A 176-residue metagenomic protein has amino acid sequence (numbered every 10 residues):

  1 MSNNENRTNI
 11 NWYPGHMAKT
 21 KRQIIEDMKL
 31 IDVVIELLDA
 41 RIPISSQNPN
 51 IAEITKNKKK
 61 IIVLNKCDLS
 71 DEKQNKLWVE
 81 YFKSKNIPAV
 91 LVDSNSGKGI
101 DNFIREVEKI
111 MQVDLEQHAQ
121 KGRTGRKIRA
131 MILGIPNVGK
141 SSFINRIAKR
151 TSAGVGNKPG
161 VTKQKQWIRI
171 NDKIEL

Functional and structural regions predicted by a protein language model:
M1-K56: N-terminal accessory targeting/assembly segments
H16-K21, R123, A148-E175: Switch I (effector-binding) loop of TRAFAC-class P-loop GTPase G-domains
L30-V33, K56-K60, K85-P88, K127-I128 (+1 more regions): Short glycine-/polar-rich loops that comprise or flank the Walker A/P-loop and associated switch/sensor motifs
D39, N65, G160: Active-site glycine-centered loops adjacent to acidic/histidine catalytic or metal-binding residues that shape
I61, C67-G134, S152, G156: Canonical P-loop GTPase G-domain recognition
K140: Conserved lysine of the Walker
